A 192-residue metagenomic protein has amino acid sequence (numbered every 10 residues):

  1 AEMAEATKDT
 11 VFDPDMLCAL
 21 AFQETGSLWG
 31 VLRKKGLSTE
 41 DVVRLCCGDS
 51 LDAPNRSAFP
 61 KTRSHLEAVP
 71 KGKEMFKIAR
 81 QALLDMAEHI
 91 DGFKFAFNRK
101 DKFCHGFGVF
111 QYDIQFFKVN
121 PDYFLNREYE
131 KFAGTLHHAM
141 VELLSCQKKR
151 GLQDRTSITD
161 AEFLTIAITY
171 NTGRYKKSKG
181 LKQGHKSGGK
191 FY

Functional and structural regions predicted by a protein language model:
A1-G92, A133, H137, K148-Q153: Export/targeting segments at the very N-terminus of extracytoplasmic proteins
E2, F12-L17, G108, T135 (+4 more regions): Stable alpha-helical elements in mature extracytoplasmic
L28-V31, N120, S178-K179: Short catalytic/ligand-binding loop motif for oxyanion handling, primarily in non-cytosolic enzymes, centered on
E40, R44, R155-Y192: Catalytic and substrate-binding regions of cell-wall glycan-acting enzymes that process beta-1,4-linked
H65-D160, T169-K177: Alpha-helical segment that forms one wall of the substrate-binding/catalytic cleft in peptidoglycan-active domains
